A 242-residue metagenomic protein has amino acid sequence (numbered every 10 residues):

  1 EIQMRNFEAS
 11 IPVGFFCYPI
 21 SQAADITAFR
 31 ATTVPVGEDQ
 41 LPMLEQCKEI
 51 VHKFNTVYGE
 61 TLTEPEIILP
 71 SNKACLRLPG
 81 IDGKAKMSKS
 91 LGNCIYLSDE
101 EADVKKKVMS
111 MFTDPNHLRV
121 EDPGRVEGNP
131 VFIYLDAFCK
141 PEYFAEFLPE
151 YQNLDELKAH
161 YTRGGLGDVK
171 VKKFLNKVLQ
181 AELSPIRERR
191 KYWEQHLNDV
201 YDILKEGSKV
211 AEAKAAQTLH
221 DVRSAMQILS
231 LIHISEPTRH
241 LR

Functional and structural regions predicted by a protein language model:
I2-Q180: Active-site cores that bind ATP or allylic diphosphates and position pyrophosphate for catalysis
E45-K48, N129, I133-A137, V200-S208 (+2 more regions): Short alpha-helical interface elements
Y58-T61, R119, A145, I186 (+4 more regions): Secondary-structure transition/capping residues
T113, A211, I232-H233: Low-complexity, intrinsically disordered or weakly predicted helical/coil tracts enriched in serine/threonine
E156-L166, S184-V210, K214-L229: Short His/Asp/Glu-rich catalytic/ion-coordination signatures at enzyme active sites or charged loops
I232-R242: Single conserved hydrophobic/aromatic residue that forms the stacking wall/gate of nucleotide- or nucleobase-binding
